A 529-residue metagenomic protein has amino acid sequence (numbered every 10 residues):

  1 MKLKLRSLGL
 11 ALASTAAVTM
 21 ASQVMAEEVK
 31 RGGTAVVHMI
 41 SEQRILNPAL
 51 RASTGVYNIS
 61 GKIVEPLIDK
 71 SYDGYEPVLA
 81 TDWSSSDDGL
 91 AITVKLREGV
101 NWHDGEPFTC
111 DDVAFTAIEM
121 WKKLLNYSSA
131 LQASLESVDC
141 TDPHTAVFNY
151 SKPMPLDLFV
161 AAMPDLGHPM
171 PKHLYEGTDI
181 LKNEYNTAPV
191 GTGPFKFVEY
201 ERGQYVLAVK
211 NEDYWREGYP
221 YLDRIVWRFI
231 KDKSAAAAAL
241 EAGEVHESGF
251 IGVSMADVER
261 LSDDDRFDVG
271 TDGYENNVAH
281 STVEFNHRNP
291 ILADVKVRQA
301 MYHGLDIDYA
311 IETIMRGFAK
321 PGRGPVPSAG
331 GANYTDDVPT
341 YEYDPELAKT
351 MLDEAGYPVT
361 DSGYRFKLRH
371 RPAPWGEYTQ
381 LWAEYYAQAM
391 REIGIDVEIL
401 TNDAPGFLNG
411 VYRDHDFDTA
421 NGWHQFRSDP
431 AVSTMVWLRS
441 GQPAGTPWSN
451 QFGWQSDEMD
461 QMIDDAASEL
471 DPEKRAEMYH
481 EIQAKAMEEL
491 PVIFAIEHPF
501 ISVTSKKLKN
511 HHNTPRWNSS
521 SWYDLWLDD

Functional and structural regions predicted by a protein language model:
H38-D87, I118, V190-T192: N-terminal lobe/hinge region of extracytoplasmic solute-binding protein
Q43, E201-Y205, K210, V278-S281 (+3 more regions): Detector for C-terminal structural segments
K70-S71, V209-D213, E275-A300, G304 (+2 more regions): A bilobed periplasmic-binding-protein/Venus flytrap-type ligand-binding module shared by bacterial periplasmic
D73, P164-P220, R224, E346 (+1 more regions): Gly/Pro-rich hinge or "lid" segments in bacterial periplasmic/extracellular proteins
T81-N126, T141, V147-N149, A236-A239 (+1 more regions): Aromatic- and charge-enriched surface segment that lines or borders ligand/interaction sites
K95, S129-Y175, E199: Surface-exposed binding/hinge segments that line and control ligand-binding clefts or catalytic entry sites
M120, S137-C140, V198-V209, V226-N289 (+2 more regions): Extracellular/periplasmic solute-recognition and catalytic clefts
F195, P321-A355, P374-W382: Structural transition elements
